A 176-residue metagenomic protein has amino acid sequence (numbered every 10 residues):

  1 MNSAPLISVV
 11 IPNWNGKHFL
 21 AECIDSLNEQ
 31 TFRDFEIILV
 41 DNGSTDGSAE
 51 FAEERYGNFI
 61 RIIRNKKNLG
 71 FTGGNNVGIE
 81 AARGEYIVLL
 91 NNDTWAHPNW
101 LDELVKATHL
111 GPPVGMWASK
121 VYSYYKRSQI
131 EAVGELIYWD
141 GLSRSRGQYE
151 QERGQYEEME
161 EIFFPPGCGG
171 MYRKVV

Functional and structural regions predicted by a protein language model:
M1-E29: N-proximal low-complexity "stem/linker" segments adjacent to membrane-targeting elements
N13-A21, D41, T45, A49 (+1 more regions): A structural helix-start
S26, R33, D41-E50, K67: A conserved acidic beta->alpha catalytic loop
N42, L90-N92: Active-site acidic Asp-centered loop
N65-A82, N92: Glycine-rich, basic loop-to-helix element that forms the pyrophosphate-binding segment of sugar-nucleotide handling
I87: Short aromatic/hydrophobic "clamp" motif used to bind/position activated sugar donors
W95-Y138, L142: Conserved donor NDP-sugar-binding/catalytic core segment of glycosyltransferases
I130, L142-S143, E150-V175: A recurrent flexible, glycine/aromatic-enriched loop bordering the glycosyltransferase active site that acts as
